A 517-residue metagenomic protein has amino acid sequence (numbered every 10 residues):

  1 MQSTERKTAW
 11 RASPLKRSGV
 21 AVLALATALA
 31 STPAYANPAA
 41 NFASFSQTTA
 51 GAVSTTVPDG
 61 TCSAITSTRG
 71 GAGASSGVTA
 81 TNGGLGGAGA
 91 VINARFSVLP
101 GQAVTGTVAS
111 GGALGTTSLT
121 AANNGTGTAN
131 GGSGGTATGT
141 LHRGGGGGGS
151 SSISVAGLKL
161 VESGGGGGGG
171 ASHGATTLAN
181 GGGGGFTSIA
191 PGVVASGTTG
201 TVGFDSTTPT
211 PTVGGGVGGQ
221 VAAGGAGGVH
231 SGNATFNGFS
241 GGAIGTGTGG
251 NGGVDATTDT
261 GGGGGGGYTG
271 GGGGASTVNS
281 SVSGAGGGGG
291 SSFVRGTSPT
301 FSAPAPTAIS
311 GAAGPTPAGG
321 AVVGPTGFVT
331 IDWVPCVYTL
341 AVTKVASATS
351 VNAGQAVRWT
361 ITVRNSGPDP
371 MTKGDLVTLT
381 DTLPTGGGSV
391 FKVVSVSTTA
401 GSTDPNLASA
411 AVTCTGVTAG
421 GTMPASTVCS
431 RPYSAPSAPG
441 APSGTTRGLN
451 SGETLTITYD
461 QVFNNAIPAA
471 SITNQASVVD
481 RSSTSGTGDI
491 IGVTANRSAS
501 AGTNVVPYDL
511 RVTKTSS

Functional and structural regions predicted by a protein language model:
M1-P38: Sec-dependent, cleavable N-terminal signal peptides
Q47-G60, D255, P317, A410: Surface-exposed ligand/attachment interfaces on beta-rich extracellular proteins
P58-I65, L99-A103, G374: Extended extracellular/luminal ectodomain segments enriched in beta-structured repeat modules
T68-S152, G168-G203, A226-G227, G265 (+1 more regions): Glycine-rich strand-loop-strand elements at beta-sheet edges
G70-S75, A109-G115, L158, G165-G169 (+6 more regions): Acidic glycine-/aspartate-rich tracts in secreted/extracellular proteins
T116-T140, A179, A190-D255, F301-G319 (+2 more regions): Surface-exposed intrinsically disordered loops and tails
P306-C336, S500-G502: A recurrent domain-boundary module in secreted/ectodomain proteins
C336-S517: Exported/extracytosolic protein signature
